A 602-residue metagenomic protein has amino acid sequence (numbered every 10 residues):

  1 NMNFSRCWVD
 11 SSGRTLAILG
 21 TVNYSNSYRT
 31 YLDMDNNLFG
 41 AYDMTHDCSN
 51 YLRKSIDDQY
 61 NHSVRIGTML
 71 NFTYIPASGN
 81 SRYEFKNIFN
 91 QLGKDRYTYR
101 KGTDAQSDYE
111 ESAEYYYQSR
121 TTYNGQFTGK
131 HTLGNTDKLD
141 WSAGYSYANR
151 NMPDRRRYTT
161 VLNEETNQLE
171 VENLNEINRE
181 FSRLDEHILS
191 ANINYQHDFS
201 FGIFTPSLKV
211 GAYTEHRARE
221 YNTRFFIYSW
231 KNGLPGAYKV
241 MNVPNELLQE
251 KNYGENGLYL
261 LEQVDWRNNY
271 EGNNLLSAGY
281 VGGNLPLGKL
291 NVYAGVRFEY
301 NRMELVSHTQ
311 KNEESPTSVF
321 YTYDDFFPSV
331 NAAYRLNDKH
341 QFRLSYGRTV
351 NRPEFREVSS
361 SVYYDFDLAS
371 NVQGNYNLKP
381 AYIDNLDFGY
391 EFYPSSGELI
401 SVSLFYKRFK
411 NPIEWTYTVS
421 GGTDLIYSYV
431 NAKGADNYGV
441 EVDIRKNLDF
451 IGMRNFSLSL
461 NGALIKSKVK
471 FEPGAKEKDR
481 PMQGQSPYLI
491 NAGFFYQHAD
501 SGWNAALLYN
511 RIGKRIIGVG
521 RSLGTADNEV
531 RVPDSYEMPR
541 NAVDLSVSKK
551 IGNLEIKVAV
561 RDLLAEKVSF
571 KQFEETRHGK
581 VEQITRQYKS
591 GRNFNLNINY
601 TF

Functional and structural regions predicted by a protein language model:
N1-T98, T121-F127, G134, P328-V330: Transmembrane beta-barrel wall of Gram-negative outer-membrane proteins
T30-N37, R96-G102, M152-T160, Y221-I227 (+7 more regions): Outer-membrane beta-barrel translocator domains and adjoining extracellular loop/strand segments of Gram-negative
R53-D58, E110-Y116, T128, I177-S182 (+8 more regions): Extracellular loop and loop/strand-boundary signature of outer-membrane beta-barrel proteins
D58-R65, Y115-T121, N175, F181-H187 (+9 more regions): Short sequence motifs at beta-strands and strand-loop junctions characteristic of Gram-negative outer-membrane
M69, I75, I88-Q91, S119-T128 (+8 more regions): Structural signature of Gram-negative outer-membrane beta-barrels, strongest in the C-terminal barrel of TonB-dependent
L184, I188-N192, N375-K379, N385 (+4 more regions): Outer membrane beta-barrel strand-and-loop segments of large Gram-negative receptors, especially TonB-dependent
F405-R408, I426-V519, N599-T601: Gram-negative outer-membrane beta-barrel transporters
K410, R511-G524, S548-F602: C-terminal beta-signal and adjacent terminal beta-strands/loops of Gram-negative outer-membrane beta-barrel proteins
